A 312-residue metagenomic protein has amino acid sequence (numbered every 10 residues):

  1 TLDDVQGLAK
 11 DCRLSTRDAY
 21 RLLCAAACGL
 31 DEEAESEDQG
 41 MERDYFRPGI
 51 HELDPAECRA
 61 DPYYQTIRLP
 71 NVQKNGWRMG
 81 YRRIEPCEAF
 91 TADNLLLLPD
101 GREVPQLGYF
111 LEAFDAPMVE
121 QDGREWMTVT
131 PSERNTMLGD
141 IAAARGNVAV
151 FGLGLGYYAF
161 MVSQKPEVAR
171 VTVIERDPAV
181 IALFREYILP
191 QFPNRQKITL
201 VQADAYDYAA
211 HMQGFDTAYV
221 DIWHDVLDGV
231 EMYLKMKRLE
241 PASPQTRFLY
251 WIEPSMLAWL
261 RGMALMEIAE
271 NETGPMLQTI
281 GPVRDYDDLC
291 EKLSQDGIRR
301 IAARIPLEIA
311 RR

Functional and structural regions predicted by a protein language model:
T1-F110: N-terminal auxiliary segments of SAM/dcSAM-dependent transferases
A113-M118, P131-N147: Conserved alpha-helix/loop element of class I SAM-dependent methyltransferases that forms part of the SAM/SAH-binding
R145-G156: Conserved class I S-adenosyl-L-methionine
G146, A169, D216: Conserved acidic residues
L155-E167: Conserved SAM-binding loop of SAM-dependent methyltransferases across substrates and taxa, primarily the Class I
R170-E175: Conserved SAM-binding motif I beta-strand of class I
D177-T217, D225: S-adenosyl-L-methionine
H224-R312: C-terminal substrate-binding/active-site "lid" region of AdoMet-derived donor-dependent transferases
